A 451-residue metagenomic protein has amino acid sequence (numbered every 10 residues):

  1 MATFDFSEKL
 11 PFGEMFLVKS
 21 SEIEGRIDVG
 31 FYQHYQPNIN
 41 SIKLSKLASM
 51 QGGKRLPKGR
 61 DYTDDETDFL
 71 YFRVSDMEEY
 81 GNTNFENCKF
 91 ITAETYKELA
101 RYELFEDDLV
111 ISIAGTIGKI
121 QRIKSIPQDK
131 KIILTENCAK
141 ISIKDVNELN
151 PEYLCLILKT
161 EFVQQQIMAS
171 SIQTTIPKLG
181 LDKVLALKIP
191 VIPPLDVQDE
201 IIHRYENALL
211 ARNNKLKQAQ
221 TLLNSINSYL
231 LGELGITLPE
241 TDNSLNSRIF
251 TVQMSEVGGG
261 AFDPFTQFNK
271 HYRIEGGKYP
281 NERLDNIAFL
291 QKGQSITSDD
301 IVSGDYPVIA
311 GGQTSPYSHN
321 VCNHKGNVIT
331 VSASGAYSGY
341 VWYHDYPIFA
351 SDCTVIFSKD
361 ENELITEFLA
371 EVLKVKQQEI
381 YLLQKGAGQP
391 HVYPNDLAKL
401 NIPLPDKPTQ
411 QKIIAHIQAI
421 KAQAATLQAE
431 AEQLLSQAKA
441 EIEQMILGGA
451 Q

Functional and structural regions predicted by a protein language model:
M1-L56, V191-G312, D406-Q451: Non-catalytic DNA-recognition/assembly elements of restriction-modification systems
S41-R60, D76-E106, E282-T330, H344 (+1 more regions): Sequence-specific dsDNA recognition surfaces
P57-D64, E86-N87, A169-S171, T241-L245 (+2 more regions): Short coil/turn segments at secondary-structure boundaries
D76, A114-G115, D145, A288 (+3 more regions): Short, flexible loop/turn elements at secondary-structure junctions
E78-F90, L109-S112, T116-L134, E152 (+6 more regions): Short, ligand-facing micro-motifs at secondary-structure edges
K131-A139, E152, S171-D196, P347-T354 (+1 more regions): A short glycine-rich beta-alpha junction/loop motif
N147-Y153, D196, E361-E367, Q410-Q411: Short, conserved charged micro-motifs
